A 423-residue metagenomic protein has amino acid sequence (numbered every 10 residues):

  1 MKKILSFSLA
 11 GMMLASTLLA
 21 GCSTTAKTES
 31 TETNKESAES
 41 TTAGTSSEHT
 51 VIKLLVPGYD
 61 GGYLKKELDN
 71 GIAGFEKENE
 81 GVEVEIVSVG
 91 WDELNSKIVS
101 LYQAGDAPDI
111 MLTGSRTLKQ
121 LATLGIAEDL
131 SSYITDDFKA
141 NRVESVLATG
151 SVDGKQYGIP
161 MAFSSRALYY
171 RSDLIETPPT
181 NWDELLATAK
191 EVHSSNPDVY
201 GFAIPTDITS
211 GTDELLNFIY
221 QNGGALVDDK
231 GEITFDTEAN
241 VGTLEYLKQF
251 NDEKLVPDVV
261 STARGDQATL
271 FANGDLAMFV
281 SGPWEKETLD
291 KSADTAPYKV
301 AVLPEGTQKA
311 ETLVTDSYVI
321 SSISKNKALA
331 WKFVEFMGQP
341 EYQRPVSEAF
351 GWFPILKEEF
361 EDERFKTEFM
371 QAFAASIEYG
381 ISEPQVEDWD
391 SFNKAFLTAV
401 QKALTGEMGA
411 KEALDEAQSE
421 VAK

Functional and structural regions predicted by a protein language model:
S6-F7, C22-Q120, G274, P283 (+7 more regions): Conserved N-terminal structural module of periplasmic/extracytoplasmic solute-binding proteins
P57, L64, E76, E245-N326: Extracytoplasmic/periplasmic substrate-binding proteins
G114-A167, E184-T188, S194-N196, Y200 (+4 more regions): Hinge/lid segment of periplasmic solute-binding proteins
K119-I126, S145-E184, D207-D229, T312-I320 (+1 more regions): Periplasmic solute-binding protein
S131-R142, Y200-G201, T206-T209, G224-G242 (+4 more regions): Short, solvent-exposed loop/beta-turn-alpha elements that line the ligand-binding surface or hinge of extracytoplasmic
T188-E191, S195, G231-V260: Glycine-centered hinge/linker elements that transmit conformational signals in sensory and ligand-binding systems
D252, A375-K423: Conserved C-terminal helix/tail region of periplasmic/extracytoplasmic solute-binding proteins
P283-P297, G306-T398: C-terminal lobe and pocket-closing loops of periplasmic/extracytoplasmic Venus-flytrap solute-binding proteins
